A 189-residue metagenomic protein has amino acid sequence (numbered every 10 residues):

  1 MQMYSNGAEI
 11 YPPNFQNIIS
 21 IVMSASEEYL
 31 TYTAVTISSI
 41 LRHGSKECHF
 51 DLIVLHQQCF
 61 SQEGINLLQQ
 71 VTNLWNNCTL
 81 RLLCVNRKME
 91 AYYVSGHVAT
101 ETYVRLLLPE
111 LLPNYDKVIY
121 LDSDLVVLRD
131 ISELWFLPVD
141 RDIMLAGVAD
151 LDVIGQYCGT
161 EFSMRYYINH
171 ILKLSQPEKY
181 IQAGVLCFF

Functional and structural regions predicted by a protein language model:
M1-F189: Glycosyltransferase catalytic domains, chiefly GT-A lineage
